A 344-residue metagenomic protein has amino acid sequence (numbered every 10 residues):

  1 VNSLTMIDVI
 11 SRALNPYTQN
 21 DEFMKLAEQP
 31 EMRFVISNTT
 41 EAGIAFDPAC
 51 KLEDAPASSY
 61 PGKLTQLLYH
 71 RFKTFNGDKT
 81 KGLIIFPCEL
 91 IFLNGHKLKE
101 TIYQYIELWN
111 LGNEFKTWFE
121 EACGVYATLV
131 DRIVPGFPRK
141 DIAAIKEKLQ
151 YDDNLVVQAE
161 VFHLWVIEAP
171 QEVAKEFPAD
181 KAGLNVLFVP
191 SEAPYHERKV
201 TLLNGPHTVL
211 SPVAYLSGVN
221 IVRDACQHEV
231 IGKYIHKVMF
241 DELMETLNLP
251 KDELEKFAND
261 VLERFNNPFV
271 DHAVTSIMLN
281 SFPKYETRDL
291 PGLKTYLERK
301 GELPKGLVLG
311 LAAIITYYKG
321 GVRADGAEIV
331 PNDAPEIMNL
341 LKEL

Functional and structural regions predicted by a protein language model:
V1-L344: Substrate/ligand-engaging "lid" and interaction regions
